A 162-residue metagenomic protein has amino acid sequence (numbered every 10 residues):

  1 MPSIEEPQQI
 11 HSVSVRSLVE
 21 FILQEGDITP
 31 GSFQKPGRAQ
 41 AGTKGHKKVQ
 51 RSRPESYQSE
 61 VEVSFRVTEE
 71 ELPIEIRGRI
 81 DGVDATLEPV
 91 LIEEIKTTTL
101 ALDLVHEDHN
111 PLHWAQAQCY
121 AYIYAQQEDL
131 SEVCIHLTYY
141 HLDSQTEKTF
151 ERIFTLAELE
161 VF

Functional and structural regions predicted by a protein language model:
M1-E88, A115: Metal-dependent nuclease catalytic cores that hydrolyze phosphodiester bonds in DNA/RNA, characterized by
F65-V161: Mg2+/Mn2+-dependent nuclease catalytic core
